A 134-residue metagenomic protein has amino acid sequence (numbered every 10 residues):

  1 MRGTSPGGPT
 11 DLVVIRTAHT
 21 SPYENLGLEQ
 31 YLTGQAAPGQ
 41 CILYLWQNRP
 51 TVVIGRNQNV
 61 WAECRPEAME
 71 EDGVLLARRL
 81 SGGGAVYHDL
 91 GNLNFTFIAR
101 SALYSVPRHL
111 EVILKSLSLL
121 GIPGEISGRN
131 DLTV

Functional and structural regions predicted by a protein language model:
M1-Y104: N-terminal lobe of the biotin/lipoate ligase/transferase fold
L90-V134: Catalytic beta-strand/loop module used to bind and position nucleotide/cofactor moieties in cofactor-attachment
